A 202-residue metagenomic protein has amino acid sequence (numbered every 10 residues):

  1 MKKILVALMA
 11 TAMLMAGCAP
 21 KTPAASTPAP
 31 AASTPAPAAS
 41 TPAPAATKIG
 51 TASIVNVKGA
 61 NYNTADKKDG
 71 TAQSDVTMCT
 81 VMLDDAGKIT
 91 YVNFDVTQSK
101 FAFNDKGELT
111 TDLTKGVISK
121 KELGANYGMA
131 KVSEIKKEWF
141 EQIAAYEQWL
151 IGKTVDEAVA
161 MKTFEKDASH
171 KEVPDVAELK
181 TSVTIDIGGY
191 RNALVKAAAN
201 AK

Functional and structural regions predicted by a protein language model:
M1-A16: Sec-dependent bacterial lipoprotein signal peptides
K3, A19, F103-N104: Alpha-helix boundary/interfacial micro-motifs
L5-V6, A24, A125: Intrinsically disordered, low-complexity segments enriched in glycine/proline and serine/threonine
A16-P30: Bacterial lipoprotein signal-peptidase II cleavage site
S26-T47: Post-signal peptide N-terminal segment of mature Sec-exported envelope proteins
P44-K202: Active-site- and interface-proximal helix/loop "cap" or "latch" segments in soluble metabolic and energy-transducing
